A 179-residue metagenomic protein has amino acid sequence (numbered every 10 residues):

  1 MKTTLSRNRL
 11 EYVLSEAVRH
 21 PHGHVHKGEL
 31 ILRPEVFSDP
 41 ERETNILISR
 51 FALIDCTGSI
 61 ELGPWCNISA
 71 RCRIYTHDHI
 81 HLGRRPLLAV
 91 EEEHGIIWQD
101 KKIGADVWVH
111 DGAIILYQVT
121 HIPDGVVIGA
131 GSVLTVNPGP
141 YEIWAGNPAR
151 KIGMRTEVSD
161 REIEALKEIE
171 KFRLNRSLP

Functional and structural regions predicted by a protein language model:
M1-G23, K27, W65, C72 (+7 more regions): Terminal amphipathic alpha-helical/low-complexity segments used for targeting or macromolecular assembly
L30-I122, N147-P148, M154-T156: Flexible, glycine/small-residue-enriched loop-and-beta-strand segment within the central core of proteins
A89, A130, E164-L166: A generic membrane alpha-helix/interface feature
Y117-V136, E142-I143: C-terminal/domain-terminus segments
